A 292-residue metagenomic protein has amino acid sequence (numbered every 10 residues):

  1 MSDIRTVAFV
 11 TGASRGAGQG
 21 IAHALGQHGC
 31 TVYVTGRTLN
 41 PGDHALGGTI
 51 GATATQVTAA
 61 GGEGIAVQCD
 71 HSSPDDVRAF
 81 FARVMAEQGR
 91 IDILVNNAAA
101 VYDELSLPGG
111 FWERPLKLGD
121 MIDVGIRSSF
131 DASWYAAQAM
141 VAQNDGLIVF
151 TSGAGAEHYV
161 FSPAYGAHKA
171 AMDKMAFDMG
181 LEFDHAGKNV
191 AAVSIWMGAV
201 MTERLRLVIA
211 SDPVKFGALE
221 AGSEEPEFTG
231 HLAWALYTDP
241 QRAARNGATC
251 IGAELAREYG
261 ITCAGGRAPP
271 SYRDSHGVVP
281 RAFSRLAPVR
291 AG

Functional and structural regions predicted by a protein language model:
S2-L39: Canonical Rossmann dinucleotide-binding motif of NAD(H)/NADP(H)-dependent dehydrogenases/reductases, specifically
R5-T6, G62-E63, R90-I91, M140-A154 (+2 more regions): Active-site loop of short-chain dehydrogenase/reductase
G48, Q68-F80: The beta1-alpha1 cofactor-binding region of Rossmann-like NAD(H)/NADP(H)-dependent oxidoreductases
V57-S73: Rossmann-fold cofactor-recognition segment
A100-D103, W112-K117, L147-A186, W196-V200 (+1 more regions): Catalytic loop of short-chain dehydrogenase/reductase
S133-W134, F177: A short, exposed helix-loop element centered on a Lys and neighboring polar residues
V190, S194, P213-G292: C-terminal helical subdomain
